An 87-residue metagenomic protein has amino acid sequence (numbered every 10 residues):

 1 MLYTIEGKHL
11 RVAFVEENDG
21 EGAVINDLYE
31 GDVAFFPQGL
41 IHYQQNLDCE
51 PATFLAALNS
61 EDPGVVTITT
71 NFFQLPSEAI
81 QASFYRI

Functional and structural regions predicted by a protein language model:
M1-D19, E30-D32: Glycine- and acidic-residue-biased ligand/ion/polar-headgroup-sensing regions
R11, D32-A34, G39-Y43: Histidine-centered metal-chelating micro-motifs
E17-N26, Y43-I87: Double-stranded beta-helix
V24-A34: Aromatic/His-enriched, Gly/Pro-containing loop or helix-boundary segments that lie immediately adjacent to catalytic
